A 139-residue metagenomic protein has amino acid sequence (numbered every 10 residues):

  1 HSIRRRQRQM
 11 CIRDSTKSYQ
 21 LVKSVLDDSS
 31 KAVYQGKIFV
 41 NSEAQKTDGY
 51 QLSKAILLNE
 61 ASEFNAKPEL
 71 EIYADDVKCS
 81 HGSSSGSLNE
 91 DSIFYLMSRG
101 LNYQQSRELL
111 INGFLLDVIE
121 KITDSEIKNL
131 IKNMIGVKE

Functional and structural regions predicted by a protein language model:
H1-I12: Single conserved hydrophobic/aromatic residue that forms the stacking wall/gate of nucleotide- or nucleobase-binding
R5-R6, Y34, Q51-L52, A66: A generic structural signal for well-ordered coil/turn residues at beta-strand boundaries that shape enzyme active-site
D27-A32, A44-K46: Extended C-terminal subregions enriched in glycine
S53-N59: Acidic, glycine/proline-rich low-complexity segments that act as flexible tails and inter-domain linkers
F64-K121: Amphipathic, heptad-repeat alpha-helical segments used for oligomerization and assembly
I122-E139: Long, compositionally biased
